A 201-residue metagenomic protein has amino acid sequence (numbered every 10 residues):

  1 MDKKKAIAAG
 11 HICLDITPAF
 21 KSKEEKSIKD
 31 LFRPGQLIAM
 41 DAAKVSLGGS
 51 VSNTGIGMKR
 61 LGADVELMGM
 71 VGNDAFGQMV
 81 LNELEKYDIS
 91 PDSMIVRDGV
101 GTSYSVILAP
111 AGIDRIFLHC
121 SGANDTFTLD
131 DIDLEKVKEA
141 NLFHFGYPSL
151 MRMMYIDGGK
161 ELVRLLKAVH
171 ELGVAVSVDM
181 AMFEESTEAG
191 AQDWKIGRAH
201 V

Functional and structural regions predicted by a protein language model:
M1-F20, E83-V96, L108-H200: Ribokinase/PfkB-type carbohydrate-kinase core domain
M1-M68, A75-K86: Glycine-rich phosphate/adenosyl-contacting loop at the front of the ribokinase-like
G48, D74-Q78, G159, E185-E188: Loop/helix-junction capping segments adjacent to catalytic residues or to phosphate/diphosphate-binding pockets
G69-N73, D92-G101: Beta-strand->loop->alpha-helix junctions that form or flank phosphate-binding loops in nucleotide-handling enzymes
G101, H200-V201: Short, solvent-exposed coil/turn segments at beta-strand boundaries
S105: Conserved beta-strand and immediately adjacent loop positions that scaffold enzyme active sites
